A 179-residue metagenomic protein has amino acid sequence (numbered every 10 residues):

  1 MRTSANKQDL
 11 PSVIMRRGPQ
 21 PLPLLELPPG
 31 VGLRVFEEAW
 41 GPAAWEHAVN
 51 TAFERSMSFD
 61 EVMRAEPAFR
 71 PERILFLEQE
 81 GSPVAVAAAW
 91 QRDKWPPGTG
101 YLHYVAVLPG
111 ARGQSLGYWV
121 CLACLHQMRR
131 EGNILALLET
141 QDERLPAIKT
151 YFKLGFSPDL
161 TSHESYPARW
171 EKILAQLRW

Functional and structural regions predicted by a protein language model:
M1-P29: Acyl-donor-binding surface of acyltransferase catalytic domains
R2, Q20-L22, Q91, R169 (+1 more regions): Long, contiguous binding/interaction regions
T3-N6, F152-T161: Conserved acetyl-CoA-binding loop of GNAT-fold acetyltransferases
L25-M57, A175-W179: Short amphipathic alpha-helix that is part of the acyltransferase structural core
N50-V107: A conserved beta-strand-loop-helix scaffold within acyl/acetyltransferase catalytic domains
Y104-V107, G113-R130, K149-K153: Conserved acetyl-CoA-binding loop-helix of GNAT-fold acetyltransferases
M128-T140: Conserved GNAT acetyl-CoA-binding A-motif
L138-I148, H163-E171: Conserved beta-strand-loop-alpha-helix junction that forms the acyl-donor binding cleft
